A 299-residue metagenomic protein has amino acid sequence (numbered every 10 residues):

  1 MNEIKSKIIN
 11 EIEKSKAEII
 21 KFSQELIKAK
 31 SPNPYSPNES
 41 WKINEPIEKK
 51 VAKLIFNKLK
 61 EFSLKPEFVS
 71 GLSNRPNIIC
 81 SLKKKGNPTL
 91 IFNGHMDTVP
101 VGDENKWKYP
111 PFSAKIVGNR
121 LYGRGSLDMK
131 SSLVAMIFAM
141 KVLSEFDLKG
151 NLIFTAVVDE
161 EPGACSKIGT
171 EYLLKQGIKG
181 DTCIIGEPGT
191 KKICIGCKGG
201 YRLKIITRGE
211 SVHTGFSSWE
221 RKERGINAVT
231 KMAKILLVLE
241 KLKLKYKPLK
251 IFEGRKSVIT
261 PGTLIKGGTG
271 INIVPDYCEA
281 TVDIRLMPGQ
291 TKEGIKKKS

Functional and structural regions predicted by a protein language model:
M1-K14, N38, K50, L54 (+3 more regions): Metal-dependent amide/peptide-bond hydrolase catalytic core, centered on the "pita-bread" metallohydrolase fold
N2-P46: N-terminal capping segment at the start of a domain
Q24, F56, V134-K141, E171-K175 (+1 more regions): Predominant activation on well-ordered alpha-helical scaffold segments within soluble catalytic domains
P32, S36-N87, F112-S113: A non-catalytic alpha/beta surface segment that caps or lines the substrate-entry region of metallo-dependent hydrolase
N87-I153: Active-site metal-coordination/substrate-binding segment of hydrolases, especially metallo-dependent peptidases
K106, I195-G200, I271-P275: Short glycine/proline-enriched loop/turn "hinge" motifs that connect secondary-structure elements and lie
M129-R202: Acidic/histidine-rich catalytic neighborhood of metal-dependent amide-processing enzymes
